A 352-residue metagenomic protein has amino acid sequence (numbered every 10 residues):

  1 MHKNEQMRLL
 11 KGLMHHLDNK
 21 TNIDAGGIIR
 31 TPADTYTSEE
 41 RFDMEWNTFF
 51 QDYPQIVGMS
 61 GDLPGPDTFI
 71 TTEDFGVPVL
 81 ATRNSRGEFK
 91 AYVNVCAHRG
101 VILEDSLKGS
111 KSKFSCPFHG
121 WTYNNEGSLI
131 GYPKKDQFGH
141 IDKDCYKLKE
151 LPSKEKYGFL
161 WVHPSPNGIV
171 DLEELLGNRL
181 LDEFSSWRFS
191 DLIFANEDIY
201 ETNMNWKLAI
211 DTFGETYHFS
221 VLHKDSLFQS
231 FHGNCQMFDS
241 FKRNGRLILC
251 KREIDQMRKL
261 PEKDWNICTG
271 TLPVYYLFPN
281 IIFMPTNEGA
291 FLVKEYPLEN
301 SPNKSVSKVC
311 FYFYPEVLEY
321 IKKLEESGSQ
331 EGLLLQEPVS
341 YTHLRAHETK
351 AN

Functional and structural regions predicted by a protein language model:
M1-S106, L151-E155: N-terminal pre-ligand scaffold of iron-sulfur
K20-G27, Y157-Y200, M204-L208: Predominantly a Rossmann-like dinucleotide-binding segment in NAD(P)-dependent oxidoreductases
D62-P166, V170-L175: Rieske [2Fe-2S] iron-sulfur-binding domain
F189-G233: A conserved active-site cap/scaffold subdomain adjacent to cofactor or substrate pockets
L227-W265: Polyanion-binding catalytic cores of nucleic-acid enzymes and NTP/SAM-utilizing transferases
E253-N280, M284: Active-site Gly/Thr loop motif
Y275-Y341: Substrate-recognition/cap regions that form aromatic- and gly/pro-loop-enriched pockets for small-molecule ligands
T342-A351: Conserved small/polar residues in nucleotide/adenosyl-binding loops
